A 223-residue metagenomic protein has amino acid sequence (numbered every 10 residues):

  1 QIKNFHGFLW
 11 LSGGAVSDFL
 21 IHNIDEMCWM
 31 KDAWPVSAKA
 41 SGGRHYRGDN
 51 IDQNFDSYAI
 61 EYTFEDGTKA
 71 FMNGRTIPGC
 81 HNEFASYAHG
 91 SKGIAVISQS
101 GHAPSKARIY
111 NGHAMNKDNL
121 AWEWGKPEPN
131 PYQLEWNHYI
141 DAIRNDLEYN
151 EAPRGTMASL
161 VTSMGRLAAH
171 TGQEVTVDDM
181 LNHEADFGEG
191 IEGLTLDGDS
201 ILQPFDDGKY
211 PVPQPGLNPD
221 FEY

Functional and structural regions predicted by a protein language model:
Q1-Y223: Contiguous beta-strand/loop segments that form the cofactor/metal-binding neighborhood of enzyme cores
